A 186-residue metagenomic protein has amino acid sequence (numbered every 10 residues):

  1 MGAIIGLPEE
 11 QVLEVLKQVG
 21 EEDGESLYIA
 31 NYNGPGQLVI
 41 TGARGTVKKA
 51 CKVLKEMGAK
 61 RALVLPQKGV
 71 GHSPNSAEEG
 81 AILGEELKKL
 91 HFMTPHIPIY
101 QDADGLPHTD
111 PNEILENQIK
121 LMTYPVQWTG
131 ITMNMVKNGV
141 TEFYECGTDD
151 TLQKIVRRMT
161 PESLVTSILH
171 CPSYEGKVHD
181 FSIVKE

Functional and structural regions predicted by a protein language model:
M1-T123: Alpha/beta catalytic cores of group-transfer enzymes, especially the acyltransferase/condensing modules of polyketide
H91-E186: Acyltransferase/transacylase module recognition
